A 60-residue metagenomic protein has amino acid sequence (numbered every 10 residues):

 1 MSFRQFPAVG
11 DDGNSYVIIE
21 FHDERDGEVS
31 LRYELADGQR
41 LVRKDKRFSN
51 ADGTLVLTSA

Functional and structural regions predicted by a protein language model:
M1-D23: N-terminal acidic leader/helix
S2-F3, D23-A60: Linear-motif-rich, low-complexity cytosolic tails and juxtamembrane regions
